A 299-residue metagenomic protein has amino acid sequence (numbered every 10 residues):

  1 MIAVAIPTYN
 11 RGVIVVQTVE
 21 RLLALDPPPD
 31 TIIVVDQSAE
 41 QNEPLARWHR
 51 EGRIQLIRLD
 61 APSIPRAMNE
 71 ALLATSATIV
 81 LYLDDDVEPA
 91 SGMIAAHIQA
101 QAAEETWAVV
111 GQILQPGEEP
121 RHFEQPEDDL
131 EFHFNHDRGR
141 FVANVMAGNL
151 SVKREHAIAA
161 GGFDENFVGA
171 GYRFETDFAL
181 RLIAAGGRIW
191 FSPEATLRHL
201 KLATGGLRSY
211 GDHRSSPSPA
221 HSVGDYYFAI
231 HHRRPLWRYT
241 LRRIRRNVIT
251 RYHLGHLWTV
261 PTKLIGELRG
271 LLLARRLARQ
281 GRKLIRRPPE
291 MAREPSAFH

Functional and structural regions predicted by a protein language model:
I2-I14, T18, L25, A100: A conserved hydrophobic helix/loop-capping motif in glycosyltransferases and polysaccharide synthases
V19-R58: Acidic donor-binding segment of Leloir-type glycosyltransferases
L59-T75: Glycine-rich, basic loop-to-helix element that forms the pyrophosphate-binding segment of sugar-nucleotide handling
P65, F134-V152: A recurrent flexible, glycine/aromatic-enriched loop bordering the glycosyltransferase active site that acts as
V80: Short aromatic/hydrophobic "clamp" motif used to bind/position activated sugar donors
G92-F123: Conserved donor NDP-sugar-binding/catalytic core segment of glycosyltransferases
L150-V152, H156-G161, F167-T196: A short, conserved alpha-helix in the catalytic core of glycosyltransferases
S216-A220, R234-H299: Non-catalytic, C-terminal membrane-associated alpha-helical segments of glycosyltransferases
